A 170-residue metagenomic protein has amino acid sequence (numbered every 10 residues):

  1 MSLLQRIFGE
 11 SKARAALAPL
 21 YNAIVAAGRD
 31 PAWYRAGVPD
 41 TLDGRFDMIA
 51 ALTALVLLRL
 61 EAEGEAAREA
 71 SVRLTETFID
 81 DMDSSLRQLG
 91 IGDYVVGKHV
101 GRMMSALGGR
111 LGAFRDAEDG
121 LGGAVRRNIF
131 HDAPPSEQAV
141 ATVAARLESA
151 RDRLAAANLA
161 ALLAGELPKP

Functional and structural regions predicted by a protein language model:
M1-P170: Surface/interface-facing alpha-helical segments and adjacent flexible terminal/loop regions used for partner/assembly
